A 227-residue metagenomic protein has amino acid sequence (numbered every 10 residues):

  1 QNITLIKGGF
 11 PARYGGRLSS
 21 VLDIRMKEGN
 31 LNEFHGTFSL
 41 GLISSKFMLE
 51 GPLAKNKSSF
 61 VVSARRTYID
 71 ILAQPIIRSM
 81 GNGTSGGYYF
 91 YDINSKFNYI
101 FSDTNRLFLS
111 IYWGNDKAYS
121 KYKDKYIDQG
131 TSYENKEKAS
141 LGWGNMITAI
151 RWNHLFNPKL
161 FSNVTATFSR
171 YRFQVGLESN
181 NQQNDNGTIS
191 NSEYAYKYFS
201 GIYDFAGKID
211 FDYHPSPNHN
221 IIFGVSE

Functional and structural regions predicted by a protein language model:
Q1, G8, R13-G36, F47 (+1 more regions): N-terminal periplasmic accessory domains that precede and gate Gram-negative outer-membrane beta-barrel machines
I3, G36-L40, F60-A64, L109-I111 (+2 more regions): Membrane-embedded beta-strand positions of outer-membrane beta-barrel proteins
L5-I6, N30-N32, P75-G81, Q129-K136 (+3 more regions): Extracytoplasmic loops and strand-loop junctions of Gram-negative outer membrane beta-barrel proteins
G16-L18, G41-S45, Y89-Y91, G142-M146 (+1 more regions): Residues that define the transmembrane beta-barrel architecture of outer-membrane proteins
M26-I43, A64, T148, S169: Transmembrane beta-strand segments that form the barrel wall of outer-membrane beta-barrel proteins
L31-N32, A54-L141, F173, L177: Periplasmic-side early beta-strands and strand-to-turn transitions of outer-membrane beta-barrels
N98-D116, A139-E227: Face-selective signature of the C-terminal outer-membrane beta-barrel domain
